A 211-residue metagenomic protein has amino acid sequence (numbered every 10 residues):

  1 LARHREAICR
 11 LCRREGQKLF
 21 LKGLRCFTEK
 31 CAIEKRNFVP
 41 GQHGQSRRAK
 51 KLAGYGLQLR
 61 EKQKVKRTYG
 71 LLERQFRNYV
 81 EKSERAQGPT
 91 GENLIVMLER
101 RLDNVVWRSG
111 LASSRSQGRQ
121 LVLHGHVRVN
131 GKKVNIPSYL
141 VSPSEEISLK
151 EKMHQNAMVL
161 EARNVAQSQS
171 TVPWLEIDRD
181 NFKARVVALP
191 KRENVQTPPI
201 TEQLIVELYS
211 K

Functional and structural regions predicted by a protein language model:
L1-S109, N135-K211: Ferredoxin-like alpha/beta domains used as RNA- or RNAP-binding modules
R108, A112-Q117: Internal active-site segments that recognize and position negatively charged phosphoryl groups and nucleotide moieties
R108, L123-H124: Short, intrinsically disordered, mixed-charge
R115, L121-V122, V141: Short, well-ordered loop/turn sites that connect or cap secondary structure elements
Q120, H126, S144-E146: Residue-level marker of beta-strand positions
G125-V129, K133-N135: Glycine- and Gly-Pro-enriched alpha-helical subdomains that act as flexible, kink-prone "lid/hinge" or packing modules
